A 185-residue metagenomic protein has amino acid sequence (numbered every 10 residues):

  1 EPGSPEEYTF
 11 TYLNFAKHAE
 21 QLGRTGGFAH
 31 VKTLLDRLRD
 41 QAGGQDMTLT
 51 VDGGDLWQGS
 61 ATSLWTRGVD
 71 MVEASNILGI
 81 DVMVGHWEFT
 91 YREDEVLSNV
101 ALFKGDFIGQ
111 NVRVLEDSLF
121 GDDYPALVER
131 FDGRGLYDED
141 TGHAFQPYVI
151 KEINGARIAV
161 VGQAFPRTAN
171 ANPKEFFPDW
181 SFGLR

Functional and structural regions predicted by a protein language model:
E1-R185: Acidic, metal/ion-coordinating pockets
